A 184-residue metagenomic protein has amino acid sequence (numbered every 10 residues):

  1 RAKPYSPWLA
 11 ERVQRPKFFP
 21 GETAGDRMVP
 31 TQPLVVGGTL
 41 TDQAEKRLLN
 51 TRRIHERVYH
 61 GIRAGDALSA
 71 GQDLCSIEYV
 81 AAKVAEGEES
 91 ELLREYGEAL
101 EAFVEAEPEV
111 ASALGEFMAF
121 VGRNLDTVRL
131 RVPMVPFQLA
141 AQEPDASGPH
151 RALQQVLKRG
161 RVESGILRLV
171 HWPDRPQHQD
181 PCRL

Functional and structural regions predicted by a protein language model:
A2-Q179: Hydrophobic repeat-domain scaffold segments
D180-L184: A short beta-strand motif characteristic of beta-propeller blades
